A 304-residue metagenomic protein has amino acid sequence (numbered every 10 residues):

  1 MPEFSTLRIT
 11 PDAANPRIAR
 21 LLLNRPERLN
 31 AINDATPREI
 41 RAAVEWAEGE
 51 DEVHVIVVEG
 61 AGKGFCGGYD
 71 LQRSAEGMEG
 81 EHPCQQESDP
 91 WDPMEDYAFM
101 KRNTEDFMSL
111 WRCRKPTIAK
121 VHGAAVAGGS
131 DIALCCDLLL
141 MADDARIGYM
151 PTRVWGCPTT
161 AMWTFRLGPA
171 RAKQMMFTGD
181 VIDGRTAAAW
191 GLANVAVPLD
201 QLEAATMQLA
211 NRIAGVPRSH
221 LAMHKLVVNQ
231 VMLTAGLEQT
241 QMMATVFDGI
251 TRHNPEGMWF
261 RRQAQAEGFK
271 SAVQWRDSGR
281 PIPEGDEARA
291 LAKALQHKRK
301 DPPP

Functional and structural regions predicted by a protein language model:
M1-A61, R299-P304: Conserved CoA-thioester-binding segment of acyl-CoA-metabolizing enzymes
M1-R17, G77, I182-G184, G215-P304: C-terminal alpha-helix plus adjacent terminal tail
L21, R25, E39-I40, V58 (+5 more regions): Terminal peptide-recognition signature
A35-E39, R102, S109, A205 (+2 more regions): Charged catalytic carboxylate motif
G60-D106, G268-S271: Glycine- (often His-adjacent) and acidic-residue-rich active-site loop that binds/positions the CoA thioester
G62-G67, V126, V228-V231: Short, active-site-adjacent cap segments at secondary-structure transitions
M108-L221: Crotonase-fold acyl-CoA enzyme core
